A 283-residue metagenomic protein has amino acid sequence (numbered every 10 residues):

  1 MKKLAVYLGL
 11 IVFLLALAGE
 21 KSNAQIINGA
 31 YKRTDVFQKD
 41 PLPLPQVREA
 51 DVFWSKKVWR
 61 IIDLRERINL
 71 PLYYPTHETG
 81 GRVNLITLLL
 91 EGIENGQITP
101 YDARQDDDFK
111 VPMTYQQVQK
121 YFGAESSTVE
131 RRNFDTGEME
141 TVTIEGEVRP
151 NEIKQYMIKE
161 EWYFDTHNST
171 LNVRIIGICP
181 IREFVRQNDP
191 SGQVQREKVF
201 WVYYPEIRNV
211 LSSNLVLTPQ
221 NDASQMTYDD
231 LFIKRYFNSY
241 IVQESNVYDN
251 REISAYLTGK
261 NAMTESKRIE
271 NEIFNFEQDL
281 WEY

Functional and structural regions predicted by a protein language model:
M1-A30: Bacterial Sec-dependent N-terminal signal peptides
Q25-H167, V185, P205-Y283: A domain-level signal for the mature, folded cores of soluble proteins
N151-I153, V173-I175, E197-V199: Extracytoplasmic
S169-L171: Edge/loop elements at the starts and ends of beta-strands within beta-rich repeat scaffolds
F184-V194: Short, cysteine-centered beta-strand-loop-beta hairpins and adjacent loop/turn segments enriched in charged/polar
Q195-N209: Short secondary-structure subsegments characteristic of cysteine-rich extracellular domains
